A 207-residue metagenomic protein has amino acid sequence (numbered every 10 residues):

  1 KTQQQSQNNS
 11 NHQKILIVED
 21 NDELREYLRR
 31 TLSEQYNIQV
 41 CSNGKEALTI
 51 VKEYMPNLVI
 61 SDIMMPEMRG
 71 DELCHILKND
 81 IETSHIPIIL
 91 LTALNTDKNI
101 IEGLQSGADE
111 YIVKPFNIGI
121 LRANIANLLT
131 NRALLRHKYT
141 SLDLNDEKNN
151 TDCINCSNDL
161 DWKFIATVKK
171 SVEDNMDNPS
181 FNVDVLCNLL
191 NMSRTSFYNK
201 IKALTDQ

Functional and structural regions predicted by a protein language model:
E19: Conserved acidic carboxylate
Y36-S42, I50-V51: Short hydrophobic/Thr-rich beta-strand motif most characteristic of the beta2 strand and flanking loop of CheY-like
Y54-I60: Active-site beta3 strand of CheY-like receiver
M65: Receiver (REC) domain active-site loop signature in two-component systems and cognate sites in sensor histidine kinases
F116-I125, L129, H137: C-terminal output helix
